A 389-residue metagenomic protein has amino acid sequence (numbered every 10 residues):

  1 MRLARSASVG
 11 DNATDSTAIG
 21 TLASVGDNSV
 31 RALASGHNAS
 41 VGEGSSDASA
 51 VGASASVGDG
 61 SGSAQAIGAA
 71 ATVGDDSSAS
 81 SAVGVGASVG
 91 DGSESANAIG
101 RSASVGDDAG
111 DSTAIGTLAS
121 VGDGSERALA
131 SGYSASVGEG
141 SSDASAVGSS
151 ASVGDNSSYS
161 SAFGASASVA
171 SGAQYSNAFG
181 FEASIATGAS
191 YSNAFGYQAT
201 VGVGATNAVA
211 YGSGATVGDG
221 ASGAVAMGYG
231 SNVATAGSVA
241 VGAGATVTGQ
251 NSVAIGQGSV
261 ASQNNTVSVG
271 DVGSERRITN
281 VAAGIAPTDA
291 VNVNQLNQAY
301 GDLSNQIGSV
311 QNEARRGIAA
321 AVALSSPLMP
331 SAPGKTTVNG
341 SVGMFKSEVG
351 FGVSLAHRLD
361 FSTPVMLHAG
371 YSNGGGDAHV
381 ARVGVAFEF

Functional and structural regions predicted by a protein language model:
M1-T288, N294-Q298, D302-N305, E348-R358 (+2 more regions): Glycine- and small/polar-enriched repetitive beta-structure motifs of secreted/surface proteins
N294-F389: Beta-stranded membrane pore/translocator domains
